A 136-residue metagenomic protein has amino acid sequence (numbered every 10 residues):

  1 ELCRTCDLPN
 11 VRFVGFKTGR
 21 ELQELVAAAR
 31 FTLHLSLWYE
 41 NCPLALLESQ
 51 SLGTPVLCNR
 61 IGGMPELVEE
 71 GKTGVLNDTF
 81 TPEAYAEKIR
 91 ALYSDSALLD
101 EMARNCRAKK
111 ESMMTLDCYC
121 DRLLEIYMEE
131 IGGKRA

Functional and structural regions predicted by a protein language model:
L2-R20: Nucleotide-activated donor-binding/catalytic signature segment of Leloir-type glycosyltransferases, i.e., the conserved
F16-K17, L25-A29: Short alpha-helical donor nucleotide-sugar binding micro-motif in glycosyltransferases
Q23, L46-S51, P65-E66, K72: Short alpha-helical segment that forms part of, or immediately flanks, the ligand-binding pocket in carbohydrate-active
A27-N41, T54: Acidic donor-binding loop of glycosyltransferase active sites
L37, T54, C58-P65, T79-F80: Short glycine-rich donor-binding/catalytic loop of glycosyltransferases that coordinates the nucleotide-sugar
E70-G71, V75-P82, A91-S96: Conserved acidic donor-binding segment of nucleotide-sugar-dependent glycosyltransferases
A84, A91, L98-M113, Y119-E125: A short, well-ordered alpha-helix in the C-terminal region of glycosyltransferases
D121-A136: C-terminal amphipathic helix plus adjacent low-complexity, charged tail appended to glycosyltransferase catalytic
